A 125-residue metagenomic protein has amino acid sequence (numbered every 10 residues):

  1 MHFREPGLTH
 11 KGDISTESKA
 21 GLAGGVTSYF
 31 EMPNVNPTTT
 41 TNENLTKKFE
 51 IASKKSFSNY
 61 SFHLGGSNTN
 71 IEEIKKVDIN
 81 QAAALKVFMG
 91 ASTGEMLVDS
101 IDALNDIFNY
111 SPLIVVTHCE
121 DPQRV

Functional and structural regions predicted by a protein language model:
M1-K55: Metal-associated gating/positioning segment near the N- to mid-region
V35-T46, E50-V125: Histidine/acidic-residue-rich, glycine-tolerant segments that coordinate divalent metal ions
